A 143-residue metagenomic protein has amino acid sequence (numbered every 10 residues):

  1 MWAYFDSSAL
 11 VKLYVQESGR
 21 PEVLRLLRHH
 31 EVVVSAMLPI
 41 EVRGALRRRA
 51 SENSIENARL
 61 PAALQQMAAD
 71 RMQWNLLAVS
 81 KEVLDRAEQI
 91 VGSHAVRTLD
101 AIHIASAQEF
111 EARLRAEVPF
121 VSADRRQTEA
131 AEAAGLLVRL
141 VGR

Functional and structural regions predicted by a protein language model:
M1, H29-V32, Q73-N75, L114-P119: Short active-site oxyanion
M1-P39, R49-A62, L136: Short, well-structured N-terminal submotif of metal-dependent ribonuclease cores
W2, A105, E109-R143: Acidic, PIN/NYN-like endoribonuclease modules and their adjacent C-terminal/linker elements
L10, L38, V83, H103 (+1 more regions): Alpha-helix capping/helix-boundary segments
V34, A78, T98-A101, V121-S122: Short beta-strand scaffold positions
R48-R49, N53-S80: Helix-adjacent hinge/juxtasegments
M72-H94, A101-S106: Acidic catalytic patch
